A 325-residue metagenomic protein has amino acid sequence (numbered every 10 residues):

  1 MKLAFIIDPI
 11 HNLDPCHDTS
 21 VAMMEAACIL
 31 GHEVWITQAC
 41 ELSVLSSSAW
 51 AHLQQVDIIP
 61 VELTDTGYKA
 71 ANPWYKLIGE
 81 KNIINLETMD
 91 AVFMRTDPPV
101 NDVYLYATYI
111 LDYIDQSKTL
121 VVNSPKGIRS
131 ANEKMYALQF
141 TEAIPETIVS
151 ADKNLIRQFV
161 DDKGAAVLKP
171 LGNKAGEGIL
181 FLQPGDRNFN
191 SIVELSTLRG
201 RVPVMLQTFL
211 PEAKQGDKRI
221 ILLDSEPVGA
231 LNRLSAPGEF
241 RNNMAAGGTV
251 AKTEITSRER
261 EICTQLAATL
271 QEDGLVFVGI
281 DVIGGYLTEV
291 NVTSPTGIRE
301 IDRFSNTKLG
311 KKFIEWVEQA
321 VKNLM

Functional and structural regions predicted by a protein language model:
M1-A4: Extreme N-terminal starter segment of soluble prokaryotic enzymes
I6-I7, L13-C16, E254-M325: ATP-dependent carboxylate activation and anion-phosphoryl transfer catalytic cores that bind Mg-ATP to form
N12-L13, H17-I29, W35-V149: Conserved N-proximal alpha/beta basic substrate-recognition cap immediately N-terminal to, or forming the N-lobe
T19-S20, N154, D161-A165, G172-I262 (+2 more regions): Phosphate-binding site of ATP-dependent enzymes
C28, D115, V160-D161, Q271: Anion (oxyanion) recognition and catalysis
T96-P99, L171-N173, P295: Short glycine-rich anion-binding loops that position phosphate/pyrophosphate groups of nucleotides and phosphorylated
S130-N132, E142-Q158, D186-V193: Active-site glycine-rich loop that binds ribose-phosphate moieties when present
